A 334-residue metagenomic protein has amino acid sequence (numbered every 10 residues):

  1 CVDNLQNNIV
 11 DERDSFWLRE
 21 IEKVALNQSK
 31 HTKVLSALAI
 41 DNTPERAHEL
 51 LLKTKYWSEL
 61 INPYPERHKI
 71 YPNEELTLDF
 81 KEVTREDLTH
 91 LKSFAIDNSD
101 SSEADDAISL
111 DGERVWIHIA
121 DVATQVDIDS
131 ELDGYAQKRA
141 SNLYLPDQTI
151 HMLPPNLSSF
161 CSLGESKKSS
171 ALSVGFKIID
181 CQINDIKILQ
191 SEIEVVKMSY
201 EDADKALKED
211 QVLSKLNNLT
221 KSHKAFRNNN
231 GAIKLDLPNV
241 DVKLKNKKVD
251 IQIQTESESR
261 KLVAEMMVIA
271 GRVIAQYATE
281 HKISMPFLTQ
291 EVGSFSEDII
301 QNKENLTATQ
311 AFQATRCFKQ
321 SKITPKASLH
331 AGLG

Functional and structural regions predicted by a protein language model:
D3-N7, R19-V24, S36-A39, R67-H68 (+1 more regions): Electropositive polyanion-binding surfaces
D3-Y64: Extended, domain-scale alpha-helical bundle/helix-rich regions
E59-E74, E280: Reverse-transcribing Pol proteins
